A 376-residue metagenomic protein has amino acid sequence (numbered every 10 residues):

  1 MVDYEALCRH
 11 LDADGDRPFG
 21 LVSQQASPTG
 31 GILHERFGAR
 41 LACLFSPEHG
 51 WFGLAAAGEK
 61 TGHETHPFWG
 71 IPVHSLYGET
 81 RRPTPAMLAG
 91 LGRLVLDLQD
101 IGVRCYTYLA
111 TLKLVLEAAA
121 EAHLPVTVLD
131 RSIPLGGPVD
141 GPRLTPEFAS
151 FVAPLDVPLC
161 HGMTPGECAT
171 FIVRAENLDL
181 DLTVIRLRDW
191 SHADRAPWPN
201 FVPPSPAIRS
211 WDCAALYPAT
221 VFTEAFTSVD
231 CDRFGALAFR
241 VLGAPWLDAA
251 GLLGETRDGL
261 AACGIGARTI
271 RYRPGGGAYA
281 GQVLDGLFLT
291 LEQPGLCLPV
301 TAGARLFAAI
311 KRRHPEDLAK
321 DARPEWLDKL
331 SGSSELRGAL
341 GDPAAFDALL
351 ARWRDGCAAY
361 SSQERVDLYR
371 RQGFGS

Functional and structural regions predicted by a protein language model:
M1-R40: N-terminal phosphate-binding or glycine-rich loops at protein starts, especially the Walker A/P-loop of NTPases
R40-H49, L129: Short internal beta-strands
G53-A56, T127-A149: Glycine-rich, charge-decorated loop segments at or immediately adjacent to ligand/cofactor-binding or catalytic sites
T61-G90, V103: Glycine-rich oxoanion-binding loops at beta->alpha junctions
D100-L112: Glycine/threonine-rich flexible loop motifs
F148-T220: Conserved anion/nucleotide-ligand pocket segment
W190-I270: Glycine-rich, aromatic-lined ligand/substrate-binding cores of catalytic and carbohydrate-binding domains
G243-R354: Conserved functional hotspot residues or short segments at active or partner-binding sites across diverse domains
